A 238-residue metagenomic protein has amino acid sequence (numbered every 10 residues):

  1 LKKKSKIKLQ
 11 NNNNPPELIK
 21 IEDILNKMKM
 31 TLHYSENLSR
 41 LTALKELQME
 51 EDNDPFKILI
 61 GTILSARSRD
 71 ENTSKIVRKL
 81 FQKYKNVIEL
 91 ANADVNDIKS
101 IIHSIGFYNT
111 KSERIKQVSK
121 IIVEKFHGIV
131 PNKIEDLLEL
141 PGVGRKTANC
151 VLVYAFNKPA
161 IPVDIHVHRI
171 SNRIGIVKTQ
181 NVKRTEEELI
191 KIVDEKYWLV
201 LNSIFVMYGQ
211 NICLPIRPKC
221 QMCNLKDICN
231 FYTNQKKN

Functional and structural regions predicted by a protein language model:
L1-N132, K196-Y197, I204-N238: N-terminal polyanion-binding entry modules of DNA glycosylases/AP lyases and select other DNA-binding proteins
L25-K29, H168, I190: Generic solvent-exposed, charged/amphipathic alpha-helical segments that serve as macromolecular interface scaffolds
L59-L64, I115-V123, V130-G175, T185-E188 (+1 more regions): Catalytic DNA-binding helix-loop module of base-excision-repair DNA glycosylases/AP lyases
R69, V143, F156, A160 (+2 more regions): Amphipathic alpha-helical protein-protein interaction surfaces
A91-D94, I102, P141, L152-A155 (+2 more regions): A general structural motif at alpha-helix termini
I165, Q180-K183, N224: Short, charged hinge/linker segments at domain and secondary-structure junctions
N172-I176, K191-E195, M207-N211: Short basic/hydrophobic patches in alpha-helices and adjacent helix-turn junctions that form amphipathic surface motifs
T179-Y197: Pocket-forming structural segment of enzyme catalytic cores
